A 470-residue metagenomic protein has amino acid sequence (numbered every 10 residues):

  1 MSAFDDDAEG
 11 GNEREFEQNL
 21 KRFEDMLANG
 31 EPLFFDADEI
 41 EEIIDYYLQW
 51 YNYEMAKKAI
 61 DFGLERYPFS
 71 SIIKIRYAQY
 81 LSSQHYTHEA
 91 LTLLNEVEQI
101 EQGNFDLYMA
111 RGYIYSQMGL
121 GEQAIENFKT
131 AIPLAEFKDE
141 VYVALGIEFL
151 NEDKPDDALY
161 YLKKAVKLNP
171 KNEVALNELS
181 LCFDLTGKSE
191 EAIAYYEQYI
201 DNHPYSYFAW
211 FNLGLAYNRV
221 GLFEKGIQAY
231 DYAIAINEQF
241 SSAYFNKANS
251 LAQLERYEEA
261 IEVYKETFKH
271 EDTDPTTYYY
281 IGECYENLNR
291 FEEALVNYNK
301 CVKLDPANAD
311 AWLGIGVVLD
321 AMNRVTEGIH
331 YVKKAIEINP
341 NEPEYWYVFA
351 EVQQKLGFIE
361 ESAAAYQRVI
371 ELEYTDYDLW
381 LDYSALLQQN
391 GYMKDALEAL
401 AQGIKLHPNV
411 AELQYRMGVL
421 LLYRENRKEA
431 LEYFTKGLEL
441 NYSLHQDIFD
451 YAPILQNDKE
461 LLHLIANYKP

Functional and structural regions predicted by a protein language model:
Q49, S83-Q84, Q117-M118, N151-E152 (+9 more regions): Register position in tetratricopeptide repeats
R66-Y67, Q99-E101, P133-L134, L168 (+8 more regions): Structural marker of alpha-solenoid helical repeat scaffolds
R76, A110, A144, E178 (+10 more regions): Canonical tetratricopeptide repeat
V419-Q446, K469-P470: TPR/TPR-like (Sel1-like) alpha-helical repeat modules
